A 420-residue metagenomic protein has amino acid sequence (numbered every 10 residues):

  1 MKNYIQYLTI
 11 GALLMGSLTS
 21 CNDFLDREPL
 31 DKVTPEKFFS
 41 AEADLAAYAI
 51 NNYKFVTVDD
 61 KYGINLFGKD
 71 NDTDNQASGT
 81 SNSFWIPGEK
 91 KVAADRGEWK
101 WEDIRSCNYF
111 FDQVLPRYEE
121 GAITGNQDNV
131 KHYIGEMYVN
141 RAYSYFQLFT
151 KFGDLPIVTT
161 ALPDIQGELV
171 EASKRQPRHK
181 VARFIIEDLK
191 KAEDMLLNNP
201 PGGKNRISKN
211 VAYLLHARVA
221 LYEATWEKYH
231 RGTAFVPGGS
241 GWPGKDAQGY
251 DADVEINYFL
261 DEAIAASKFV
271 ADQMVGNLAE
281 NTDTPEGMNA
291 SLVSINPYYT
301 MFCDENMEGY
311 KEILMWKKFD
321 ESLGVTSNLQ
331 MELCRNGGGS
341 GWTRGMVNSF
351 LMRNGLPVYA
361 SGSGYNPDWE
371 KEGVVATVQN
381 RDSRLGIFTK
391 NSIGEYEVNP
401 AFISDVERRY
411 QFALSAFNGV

Functional and structural regions predicted by a protein language model:
M1-L8: Bacterial N-terminal signal peptides that target proteins for export
T9-L14: Hydrophobic helical h-region of N-terminal Sec-dependent signal peptides in bacterial secretory/periplasmic proteins
S17-S20: C-terminal motif of bacterial Sec signal peptides marking the signal peptidase cleavage site
N22-S83, L155, T159, N210 (+1 more regions): An aromatic- and glycine-enriched ligand-binding surface/loop that stacks and positions planar moieties
S40-V58, A77-F152, E168-K209, V374 (+4 more regions): Conserved, well-structured interaction surfaces
A161-Q166: Short edge-strand/loop segments of extracellular domains
